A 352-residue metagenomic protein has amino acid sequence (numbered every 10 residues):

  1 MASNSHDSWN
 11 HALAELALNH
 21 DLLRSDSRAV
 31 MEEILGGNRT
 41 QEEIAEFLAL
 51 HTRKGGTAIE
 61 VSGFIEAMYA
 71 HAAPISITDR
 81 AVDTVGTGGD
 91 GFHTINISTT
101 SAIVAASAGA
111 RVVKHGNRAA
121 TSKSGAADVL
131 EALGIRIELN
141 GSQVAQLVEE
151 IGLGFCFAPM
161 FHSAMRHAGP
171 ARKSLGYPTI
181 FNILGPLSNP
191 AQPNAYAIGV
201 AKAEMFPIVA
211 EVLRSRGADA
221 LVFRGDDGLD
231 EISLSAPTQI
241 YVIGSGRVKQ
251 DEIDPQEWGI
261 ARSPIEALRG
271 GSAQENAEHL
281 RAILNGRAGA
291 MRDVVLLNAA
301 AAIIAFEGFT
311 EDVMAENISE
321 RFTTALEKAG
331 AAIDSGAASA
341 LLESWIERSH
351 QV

Functional and structural regions predicted by a protein language model:
S3-D7, A14-V61, E66-I77, V294 (+1 more regions): N-terminal glycine-rich anion-binding loops that anchor highly charged ligand groups
S3-S8, E15, L22, A70-A73 (+5 more regions): Glycine-rich anion-binding loops and their surrounding alpha/beta cores
I34, T52-K54, G88-F92, A119-T121 (+2 more regions): Short, small-residue-enriched loops and turns at beta-alpha junctions that line or gate enzyme active sites
E43-I44, V113-H115, V222-F223: Short beta-strand segments at enzyme active-site cores
G55-G116, A120: Active-site cofactor/substrate anionic-group-binding motifs, chiefly glycine- and Lys/Arg-rich phosphate-binding loops
A119-I135: Active-site-proximal loop->helix
